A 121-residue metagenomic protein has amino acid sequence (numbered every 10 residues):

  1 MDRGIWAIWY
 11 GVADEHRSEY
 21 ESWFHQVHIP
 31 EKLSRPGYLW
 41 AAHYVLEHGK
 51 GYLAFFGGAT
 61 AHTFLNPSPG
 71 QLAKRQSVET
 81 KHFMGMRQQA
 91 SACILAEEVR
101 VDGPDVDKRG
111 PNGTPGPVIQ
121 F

Functional and structural regions predicted by a protein language model:
M1-F121: Macromolecular interaction modules
